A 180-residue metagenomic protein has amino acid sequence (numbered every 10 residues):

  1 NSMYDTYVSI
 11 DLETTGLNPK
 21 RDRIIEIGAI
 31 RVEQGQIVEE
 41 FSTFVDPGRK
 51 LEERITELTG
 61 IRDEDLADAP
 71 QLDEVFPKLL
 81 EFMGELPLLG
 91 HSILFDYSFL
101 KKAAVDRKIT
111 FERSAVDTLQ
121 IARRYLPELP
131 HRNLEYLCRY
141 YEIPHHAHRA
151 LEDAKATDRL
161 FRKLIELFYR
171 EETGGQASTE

Functional and structural regions predicted by a protein language model:
N1-M3, D158-E180: Acidic two-metal-ion nuclease catalytic site recognized across multiple nuclease folds, prominently DnaQ/RNase D-T
N1-R113, P127-H148: Conserved non-catalytic scaffold segment of RNase H-like nuclease domains
T14-G16, Q120, A156: Short, glycine/acidic-enriched loop or turn micro-motifs at the edges of active sites
V75, R123, T157: Short Asp/Glu-rich motifs
K78, Y136, A156-K163: Alpha-helical scaffold segments in soluble metabolic enzymes
T110-A122: Conserved beta-strand -> loop -> alpha-helix junction used to position metal-binding or nucleic-acid-contacting
Y125, P144, K163-L167: Change "in soluble alpha/beta enzymes" to "in soluble alpha/beta proteins
D153: Conserved catalytic/binding loops enriched for acidic/polar residues
